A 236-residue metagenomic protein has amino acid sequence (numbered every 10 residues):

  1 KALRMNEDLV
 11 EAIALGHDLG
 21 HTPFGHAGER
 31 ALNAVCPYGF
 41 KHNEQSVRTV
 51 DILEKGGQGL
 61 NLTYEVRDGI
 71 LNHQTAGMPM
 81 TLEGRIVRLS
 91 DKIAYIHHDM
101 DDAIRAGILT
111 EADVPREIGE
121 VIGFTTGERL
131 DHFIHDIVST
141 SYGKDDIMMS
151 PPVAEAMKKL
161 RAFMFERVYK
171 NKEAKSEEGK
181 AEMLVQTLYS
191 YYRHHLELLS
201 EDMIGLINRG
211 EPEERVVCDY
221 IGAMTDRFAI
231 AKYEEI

Functional and structural regions predicted by a protein language model:
A2-D8, G39-I236: Histidine-centered, transition-metal-coordinating active-site segments
E7-V35, N43: Aspartate-rich (DDxxD/NDxxD/DxxxD) Mg2+/diphosphate-binding motifs and their adjoining helix-loop segments
